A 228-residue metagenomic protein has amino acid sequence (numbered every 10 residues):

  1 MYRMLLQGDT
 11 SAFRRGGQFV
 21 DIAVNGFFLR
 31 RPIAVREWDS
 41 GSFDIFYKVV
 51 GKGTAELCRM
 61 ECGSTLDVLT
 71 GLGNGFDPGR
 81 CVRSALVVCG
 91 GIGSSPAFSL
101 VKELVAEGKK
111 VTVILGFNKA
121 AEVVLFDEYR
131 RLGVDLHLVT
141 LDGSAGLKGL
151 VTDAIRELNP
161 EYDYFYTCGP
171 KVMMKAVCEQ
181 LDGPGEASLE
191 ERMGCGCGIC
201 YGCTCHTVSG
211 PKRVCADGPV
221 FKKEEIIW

Functional and structural regions predicted by a protein language model:
M1-S64: Ferredoxin-reductase
F28-V35, G73-R80, C215: Short, Lys/Arg- and Gly-enriched loop/turn segments at beta-strand edges
K52-R192: FNR/FR-type flavoprotein reductase catalytic core
P96, K171-V172, E190-P219: Local cysteine-cluster metal-coordination motifs and their immediate loop/turn environment, predominantly Fe-S cluster
P219-W228: Short microdomains enriched in Cys/His and/or Lys/Arg
